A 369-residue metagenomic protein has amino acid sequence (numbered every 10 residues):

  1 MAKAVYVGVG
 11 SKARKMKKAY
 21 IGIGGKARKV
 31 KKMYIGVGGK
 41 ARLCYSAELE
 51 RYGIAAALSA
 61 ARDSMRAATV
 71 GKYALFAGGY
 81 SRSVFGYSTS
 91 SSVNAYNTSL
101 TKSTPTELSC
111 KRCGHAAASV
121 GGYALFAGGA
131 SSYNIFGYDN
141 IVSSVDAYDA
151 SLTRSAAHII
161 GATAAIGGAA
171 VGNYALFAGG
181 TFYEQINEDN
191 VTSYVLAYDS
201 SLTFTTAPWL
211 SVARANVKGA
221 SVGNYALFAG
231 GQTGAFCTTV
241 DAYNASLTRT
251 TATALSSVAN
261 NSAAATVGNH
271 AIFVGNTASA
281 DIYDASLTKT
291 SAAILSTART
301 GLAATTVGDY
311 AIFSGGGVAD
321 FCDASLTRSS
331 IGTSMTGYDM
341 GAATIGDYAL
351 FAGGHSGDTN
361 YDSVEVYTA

Functional and structural regions predicted by a protein language model:
A2-R14, I21-G22, I35-A369: Kelch-like beta-propeller repeat domains
